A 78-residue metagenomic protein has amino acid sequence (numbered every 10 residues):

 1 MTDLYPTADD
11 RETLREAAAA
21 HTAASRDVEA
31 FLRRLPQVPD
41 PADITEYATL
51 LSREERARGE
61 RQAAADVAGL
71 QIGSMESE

Functional and structural regions predicted by a protein language model:
M1-T22, A48: Short, charge/polar-rich alpha-helical segments
T2-D10, Q62-E78: Short, charged, intrinsically disordered terminal tails
A23, L32-G73: Short, charge-rich amphipathic interface segments used for partner binding and complex assembly
